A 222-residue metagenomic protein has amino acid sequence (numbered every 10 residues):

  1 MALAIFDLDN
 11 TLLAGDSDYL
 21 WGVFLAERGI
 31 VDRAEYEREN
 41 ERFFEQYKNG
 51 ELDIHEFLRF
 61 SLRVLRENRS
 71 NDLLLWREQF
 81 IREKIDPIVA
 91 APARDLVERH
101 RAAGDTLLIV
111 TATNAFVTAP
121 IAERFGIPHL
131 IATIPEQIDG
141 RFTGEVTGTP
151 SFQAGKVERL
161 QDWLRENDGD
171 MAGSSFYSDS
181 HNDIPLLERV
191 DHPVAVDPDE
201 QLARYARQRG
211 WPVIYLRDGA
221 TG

Functional and structural regions predicted by a protein language model:
M1, L75, R82-G222: C-terminal cap/substrate-recognition subdomain and adjoining C-terminal extension of metal-dependent phosphatase-like
M1-N49: Active-site neighborhood of HAD-like aspartate-dependent phosphohydrolases
G15-V23, S70, T133-I134, T143 (+1 more regions): Active-site phosphate-binding/coordination module
F43-R59, D139-F142, L160: N-terminal-biased segments
F44, I54-S70, H129, T133-I134: Short, compositionally biased "basic patch" segments
Y47, E51, R59, R63-E67 (+2 more regions): Short gly/ser-rich anion-binding loops that grip negatively charged ligand groups
